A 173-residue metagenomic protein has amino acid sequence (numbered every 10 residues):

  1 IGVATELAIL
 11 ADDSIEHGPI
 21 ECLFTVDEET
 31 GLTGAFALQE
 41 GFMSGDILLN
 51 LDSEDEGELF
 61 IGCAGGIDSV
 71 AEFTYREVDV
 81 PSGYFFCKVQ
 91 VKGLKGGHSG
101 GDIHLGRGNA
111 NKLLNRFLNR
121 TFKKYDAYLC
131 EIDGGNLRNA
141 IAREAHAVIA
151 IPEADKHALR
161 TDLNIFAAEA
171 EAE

Functional and structural regions predicted by a protein language model:
I1-E29, C87-Q90, H98, L105-T121: Alpha-helical metal-binding/catalytic segments enriched in His/Glu/Asp
I1-V78, S82, C130: Acidic/histidine-rich catalytic neighborhood of metal-dependent amide-processing enzymes
G34, G100-D102: Short acidic, glycine/proline-rich loop/turn micro-motifs
G62, D79-Y84, I103-D133, E153-E173: Acidic-enriched catalytic cores of C-N bond-cleaving enzymes acting on peptides and small amides
S69-E72, F85-G93: Short amphipathic
V91, I149-E153: Short beta-strand-to-loop capping motifs
K92-G97, A140-H146, L163: Short acidic (Asp/Glu) and glycine-rich catalytic loops that position anionic groups and cofactors
G100, D133-E144, K156: A structural signal for small-residue-enriched, beta-sheet-centric alpha/beta enzyme cores and oligomeric scaffold folds
